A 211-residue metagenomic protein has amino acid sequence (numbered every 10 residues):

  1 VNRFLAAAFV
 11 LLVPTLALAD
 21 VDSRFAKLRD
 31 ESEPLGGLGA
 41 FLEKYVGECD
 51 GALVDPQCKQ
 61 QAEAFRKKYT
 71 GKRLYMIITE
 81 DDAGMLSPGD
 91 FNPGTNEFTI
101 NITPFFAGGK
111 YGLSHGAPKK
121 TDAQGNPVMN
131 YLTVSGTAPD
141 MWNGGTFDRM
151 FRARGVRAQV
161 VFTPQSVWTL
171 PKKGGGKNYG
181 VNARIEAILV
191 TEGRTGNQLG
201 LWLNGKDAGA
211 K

Functional and structural regions predicted by a protein language model:
V1-A8: Bacterial N-terminal signal peptides that target proteins for export
N2, D22-E31, L38, Q124-S135 (+1 more regions): Aromatic-residue detector
P14-L16: N-terminal signal peptide c-region/cleavage motif recognized by signal peptidases
D20-I78: N-terminal Sec/ER secretory leader and immediately downstream segment of secreted/extracellular precursors
G71-K211: Mature extracytoplasmic/lumenal regions of exported proteins
